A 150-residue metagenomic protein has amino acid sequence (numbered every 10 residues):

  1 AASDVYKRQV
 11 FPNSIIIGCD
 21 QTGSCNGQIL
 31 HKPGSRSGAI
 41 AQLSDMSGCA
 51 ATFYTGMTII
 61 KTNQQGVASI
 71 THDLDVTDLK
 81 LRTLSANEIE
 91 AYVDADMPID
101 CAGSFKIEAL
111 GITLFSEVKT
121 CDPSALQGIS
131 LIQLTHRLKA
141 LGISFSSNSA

Functional and structural regions predicted by a protein language model:
S3-A150: Anionic-ligand binding patches
